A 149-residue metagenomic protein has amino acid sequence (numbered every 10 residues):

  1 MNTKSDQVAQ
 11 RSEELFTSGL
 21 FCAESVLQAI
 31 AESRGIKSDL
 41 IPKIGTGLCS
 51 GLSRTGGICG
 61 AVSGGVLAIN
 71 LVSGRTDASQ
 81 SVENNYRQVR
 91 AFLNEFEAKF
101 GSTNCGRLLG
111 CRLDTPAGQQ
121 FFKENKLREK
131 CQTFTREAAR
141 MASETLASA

Functional and structural regions predicted by a protein language model:
M1-S18: Polybasic, low-complexity association/targeting segments
M1-T3, A29-G47, C111-T115: Acidic-glycine-rich active-site phosphate/pyrophosphate-binding loop
T3, Q88-A149: C-terminal binding/interaction regions
L20-K37, G101: An acidic intrinsically disordered interaction segment
C22, C59, C105: Short cysteine clusters
S33-K43, L71-A91: Phosphate-handling active-site elements
L48-T55: Transmembrane alpha-helix interface/packing and boundary motifs in multi-pass membrane proteins, characterized by
G64-V72: DPxDG-like acidic metal-binding loop motif
